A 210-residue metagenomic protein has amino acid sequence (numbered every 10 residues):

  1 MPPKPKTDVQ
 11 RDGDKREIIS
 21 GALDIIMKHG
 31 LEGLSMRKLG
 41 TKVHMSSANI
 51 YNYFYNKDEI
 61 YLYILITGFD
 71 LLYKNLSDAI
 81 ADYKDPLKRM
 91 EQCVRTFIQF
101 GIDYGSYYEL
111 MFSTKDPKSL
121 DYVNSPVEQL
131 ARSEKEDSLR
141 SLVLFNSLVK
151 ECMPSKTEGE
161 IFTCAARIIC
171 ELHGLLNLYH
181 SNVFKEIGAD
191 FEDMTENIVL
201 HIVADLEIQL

Functional and structural regions predicted by a protein language model:
M1-H29, G33, R37-K38, K42 (+1 more regions): Basic, helix-initiating cap at the start of DNA-binding domains
D14, K57, I64, G68 (+8 more regions): Hydrophobic/aromatic residues within well-ordered alpha-helical segments
I18-I26, L34, G68, L72 (+3 more regions): Short hydrophobic clusters on alpha-helical segments that form packing/core surfaces in small helical domains
I26, S35-M36, S46, K57 (+3 more regions): Amphipathic alpha-helical segments enriched in hydrophobic/aromatic and basic residues that form the DNA-contacting
V43-F54: Short hydrophobic/aromatic patch on the recognition helix
T67, D78-S106, S155-K156, C164-I168: Hydrophobic alpha-helical connector segments
S77, K118-P154, F162-A166, D193-E207: Amphipathic alpha-helical packing segments from all-alpha helical-bundle domains
D103, Y107, N146-S147, E151 (+2 more regions): Amphipathic C-terminal alpha-helical segment
